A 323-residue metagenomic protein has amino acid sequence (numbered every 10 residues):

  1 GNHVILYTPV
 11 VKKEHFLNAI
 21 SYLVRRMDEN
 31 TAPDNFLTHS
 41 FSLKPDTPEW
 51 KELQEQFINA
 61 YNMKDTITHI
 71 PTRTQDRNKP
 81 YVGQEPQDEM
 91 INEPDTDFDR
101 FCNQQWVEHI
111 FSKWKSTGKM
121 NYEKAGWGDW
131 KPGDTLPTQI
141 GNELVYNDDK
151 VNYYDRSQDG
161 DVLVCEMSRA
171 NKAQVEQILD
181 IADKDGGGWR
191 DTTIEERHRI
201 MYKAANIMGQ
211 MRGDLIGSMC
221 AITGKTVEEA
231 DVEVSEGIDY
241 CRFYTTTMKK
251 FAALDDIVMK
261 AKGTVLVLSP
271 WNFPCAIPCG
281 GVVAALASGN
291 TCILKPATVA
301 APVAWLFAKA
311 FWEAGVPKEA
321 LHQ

Functional and structural regions predicted by a protein language model:
V4-T8: Hydrophobic faces of well-ordered beta-strands that scaffold small-molecule active sites in alpha/beta enzyme cores
V10-K12, T298-V299: Short, acidic/turn-prone active-site loops that include or flank metal/cofactor- and phosphate-binding residues
K13-D180, K184, D191, E195-N206 (+3 more regions): Terminal low-complexity tails and localization/encapsulation signals of metabolic enzymes
A170, I207, T226, F273-P274 (+1 more regions): Glycine-/small-residue-rich active-site loops that bind phosphorylated ligands and cofactors
G209-L215: Extended, amphipathic, non-transmembrane alpha-helical segments
G217-S235, H322: Flexible, acidic loop-helix segments that line cofactor/substrate-binding pockets
C220, M248-Q323: Rossmann-like NAD(P) dinucleotide-binding subdomain of oxidoreductase/dehydrogenase enzymes
